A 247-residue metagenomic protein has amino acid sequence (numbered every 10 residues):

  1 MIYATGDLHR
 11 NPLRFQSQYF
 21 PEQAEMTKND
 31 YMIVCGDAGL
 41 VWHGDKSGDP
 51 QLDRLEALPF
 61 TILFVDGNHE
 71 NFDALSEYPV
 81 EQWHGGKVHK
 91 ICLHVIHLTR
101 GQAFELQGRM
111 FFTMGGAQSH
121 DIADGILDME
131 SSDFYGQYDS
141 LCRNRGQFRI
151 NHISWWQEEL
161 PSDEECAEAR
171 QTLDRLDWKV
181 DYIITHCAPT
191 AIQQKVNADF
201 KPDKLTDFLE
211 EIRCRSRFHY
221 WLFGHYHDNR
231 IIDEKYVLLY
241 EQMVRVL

Functional and structural regions predicted by a protein language model:
M1-L13, S132-F134, N144: Acidic, histidine-bearing metal-coordination/catalytic regions of metal-dependent phosphoesterases
M1-Y3, A103-T113, Y182, D233-V237: Beta-strand-turn-beta hairpins that frame and shape the catalytic cleft of phosphate-ester-processing enzymes
I2-A4, M32-C35, Y182-H186, L222: Structural motif
T5, R10-L106, A198, P202-L209 (+2 more regions): Core catalytic region of metal-dependent phosphoesterases/phosphodiesterases, especially metallo-beta-lactamase-like
L8-H9, A38-G39, N68-N71, A117-Q118 (+2 more regions): Catalytic metal-binding/acid-base residues of hydrolase active sites
H43, D73, I122, Q193-Q194 (+1 more regions): Generic domain-boundary/flexible-linker signal
L93, Q107-D199: Active-site-proximal loop/helix segment associated with metal-binding centers of metalloenzymes
E158-L247: Internal alpha/beta domain cores that form substrate/cofactor-binding pockets in large enzymes and binding proteins
